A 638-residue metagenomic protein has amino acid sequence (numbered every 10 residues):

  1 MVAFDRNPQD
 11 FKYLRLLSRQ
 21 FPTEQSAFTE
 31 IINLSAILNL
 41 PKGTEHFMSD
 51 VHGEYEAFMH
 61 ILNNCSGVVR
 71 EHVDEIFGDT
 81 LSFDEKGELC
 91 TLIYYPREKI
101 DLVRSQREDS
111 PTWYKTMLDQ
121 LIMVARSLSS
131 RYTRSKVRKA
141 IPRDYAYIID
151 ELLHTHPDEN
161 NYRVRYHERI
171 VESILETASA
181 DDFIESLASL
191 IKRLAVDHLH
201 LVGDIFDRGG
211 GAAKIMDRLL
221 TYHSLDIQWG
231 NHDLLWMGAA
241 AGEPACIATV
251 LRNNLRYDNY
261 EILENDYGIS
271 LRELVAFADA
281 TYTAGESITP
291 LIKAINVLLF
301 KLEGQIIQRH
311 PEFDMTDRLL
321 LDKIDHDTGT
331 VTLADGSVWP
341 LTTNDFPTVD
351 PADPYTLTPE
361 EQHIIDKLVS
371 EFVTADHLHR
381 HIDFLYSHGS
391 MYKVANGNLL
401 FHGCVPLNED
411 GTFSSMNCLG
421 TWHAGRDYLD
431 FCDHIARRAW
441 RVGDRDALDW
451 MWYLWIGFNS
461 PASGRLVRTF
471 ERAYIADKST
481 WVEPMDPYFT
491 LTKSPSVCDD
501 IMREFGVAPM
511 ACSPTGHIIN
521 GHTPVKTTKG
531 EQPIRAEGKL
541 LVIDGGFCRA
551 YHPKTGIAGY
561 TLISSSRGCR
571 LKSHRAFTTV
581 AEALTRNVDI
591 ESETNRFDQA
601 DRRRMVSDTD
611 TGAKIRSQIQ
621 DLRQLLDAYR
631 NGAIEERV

Functional and structural regions predicted by a protein language model:
M1-V638: Feature recognizes metal-dependent phosphohydrolase scaffolds
